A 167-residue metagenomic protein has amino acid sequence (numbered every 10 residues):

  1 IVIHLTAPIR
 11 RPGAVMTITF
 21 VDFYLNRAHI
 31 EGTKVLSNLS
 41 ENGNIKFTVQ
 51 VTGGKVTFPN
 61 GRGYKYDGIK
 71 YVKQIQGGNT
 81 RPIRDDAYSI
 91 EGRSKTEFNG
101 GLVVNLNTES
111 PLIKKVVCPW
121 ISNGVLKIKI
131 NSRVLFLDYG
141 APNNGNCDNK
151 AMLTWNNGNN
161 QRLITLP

Functional and structural regions predicted by a protein language model:
V2-H4, T19, N107, K127 (+1 more regions): Generic structural detector for well-ordered beta-strands
V2-S40: Short N-terminal edge-element motif at the start of the domain
I3-I9, G78-D85, K114-C118, L137-G145: Short linear motifs in intrinsically disordered
R10-V21, N44-T52, A87-G92, W120-V125 (+1 more regions): Short, hydrophobic/aromatic-rich segments at coil-to-beta transitions
V21-I30, T52-P59, K95-L102, N131-L135 (+2 more regions): Hydrophobic lipid-interacting interfaces of membrane-associated proteins
V35-V116: Short helix-loop boundary/capping segments
N107-N131: Outer membrane beta-barrel transmembrane domains
K127-P167: A cross-kingdom marker for long, charged
